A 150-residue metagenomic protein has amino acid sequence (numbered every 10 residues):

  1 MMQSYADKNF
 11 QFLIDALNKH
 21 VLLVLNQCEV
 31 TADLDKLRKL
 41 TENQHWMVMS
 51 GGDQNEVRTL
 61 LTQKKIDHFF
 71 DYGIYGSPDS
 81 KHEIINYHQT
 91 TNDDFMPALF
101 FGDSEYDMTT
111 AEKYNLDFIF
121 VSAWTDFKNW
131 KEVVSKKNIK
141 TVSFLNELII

Functional and structural regions predicted by a protein language model:
M2-D35: Metal-dependent phosphoesterase signature
E29-A32, G52-D53, D79-S80, D103 (+1 more regions): Short beta->alpha linker loops
K36-T62, I74-G76: Substrate-recognition element of Asp-dependent hydrolases with the DxDx(T/V) motif
N43-V48, D71-Y72, M96-A98, D117: Short active-site oxyanion
D67-K81: A short, structured active-site edge motif that brings together acidic residues
G73-G76, K137-E147: Short acidic-hydrophobic, aromatic-tinged amphipathic segments that line or gate anion-handling sites
H82-M108, E112: Conserved Lys-Pro-Asp/Glu-containing loop-to-beta segment of HAD-superfamily phosphomonoesterases, centered on
F101-V142: Acidic, Mg2+-coordinating phosphoryl-transfer loop and its flanking beta/alpha structural elements, shared across
